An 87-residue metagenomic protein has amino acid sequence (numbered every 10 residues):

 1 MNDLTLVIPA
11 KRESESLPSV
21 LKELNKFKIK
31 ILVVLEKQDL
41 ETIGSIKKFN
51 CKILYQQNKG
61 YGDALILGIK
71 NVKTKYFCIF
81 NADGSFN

Functional and structural regions predicted by a protein language model:
D3-T5, K30: Cell-envelope/extracellular polymer assembly enzymes that use nucleotide-activated donors
I8-A10, L35, F80: Short beta-strand/turn micro-motifs composed of small residues that flank or help shape donor/cofactor-binding pockets
R12-K26: Short, well-formed alpha-helical segments that are part of the catalytic scaffolds of diverse glycosyltransferases
R12-S16, Q38, Y61: Donor nucleotide-sugar binding loop of glycosyltransferases
L35-I43: A conserved acidic beta->alpha catalytic loop
S45-N71: Conserved donor nucleotide-binding strand/loop of the catalytic core
F77: Short aromatic/hydrophobic "clamp" motif used to bind/position activated sugar donors
A82-N87: Acidic donor-binding/catalytic loop of UDP-sugar-dependent glycosyltransferases, especially processive GT2
